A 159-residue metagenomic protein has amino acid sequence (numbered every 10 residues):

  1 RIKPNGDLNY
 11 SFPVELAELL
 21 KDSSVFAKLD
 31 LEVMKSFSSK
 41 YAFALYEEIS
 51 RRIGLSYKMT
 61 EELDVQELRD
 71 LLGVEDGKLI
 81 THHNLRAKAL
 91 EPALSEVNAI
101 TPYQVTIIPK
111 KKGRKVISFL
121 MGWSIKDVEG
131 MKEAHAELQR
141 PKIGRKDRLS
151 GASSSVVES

Functional and structural regions predicted by a protein language model:
R1-S159: Charged, alpha-helix-forming regions
